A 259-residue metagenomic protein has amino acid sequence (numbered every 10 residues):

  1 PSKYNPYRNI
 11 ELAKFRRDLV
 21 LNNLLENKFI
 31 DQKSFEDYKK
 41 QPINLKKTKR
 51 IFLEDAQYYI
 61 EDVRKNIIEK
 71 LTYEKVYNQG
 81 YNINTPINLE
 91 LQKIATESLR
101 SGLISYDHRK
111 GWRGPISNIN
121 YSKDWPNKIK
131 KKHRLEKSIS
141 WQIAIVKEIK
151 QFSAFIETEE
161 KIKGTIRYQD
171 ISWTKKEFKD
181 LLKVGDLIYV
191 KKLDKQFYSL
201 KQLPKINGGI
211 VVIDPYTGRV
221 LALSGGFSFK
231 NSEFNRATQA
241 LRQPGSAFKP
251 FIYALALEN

Functional and structural regions predicted by a protein language model:
P1-E157: Non-catalytic, structured segments within soluble enzyme domains
S2-P6, E36, I104-F248, A254-N259: Short pre-catalytic segments that frame enzyme active sites
L19, F251-I252: Short Gly/charged-rich anion-binding patches and loops
